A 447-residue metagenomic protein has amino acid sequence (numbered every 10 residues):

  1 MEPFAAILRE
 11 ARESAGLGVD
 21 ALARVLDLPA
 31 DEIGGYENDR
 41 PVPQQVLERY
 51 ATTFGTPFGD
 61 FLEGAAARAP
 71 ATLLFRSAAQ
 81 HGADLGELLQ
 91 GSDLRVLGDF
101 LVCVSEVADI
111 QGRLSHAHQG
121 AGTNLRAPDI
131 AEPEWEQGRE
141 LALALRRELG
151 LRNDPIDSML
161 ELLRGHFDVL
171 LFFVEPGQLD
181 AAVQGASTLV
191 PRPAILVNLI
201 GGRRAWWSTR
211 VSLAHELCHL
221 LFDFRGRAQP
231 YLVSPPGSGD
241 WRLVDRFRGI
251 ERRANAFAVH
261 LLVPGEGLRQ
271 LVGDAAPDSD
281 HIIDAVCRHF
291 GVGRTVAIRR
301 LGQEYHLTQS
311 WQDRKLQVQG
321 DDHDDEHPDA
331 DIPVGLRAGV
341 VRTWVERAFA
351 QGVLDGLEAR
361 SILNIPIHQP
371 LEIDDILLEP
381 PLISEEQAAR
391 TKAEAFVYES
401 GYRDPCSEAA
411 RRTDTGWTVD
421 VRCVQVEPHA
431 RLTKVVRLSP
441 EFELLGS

Functional and structural regions predicted by a protein language model:
M1-A395: Short juxta-domain linker segments that transition from a proline/glycine-rich, charged coil into a short amphipathic
V107-I110, S400, R422: Compositionally biased, intrinsically disordered low-complexity segments
L163-G165, S187-L189, P381, S400-Y402 (+3 more regions): A generic structural signal for short, solvent-exposed coil/turn residues that cap or connect secondary-structure
F172-G177, E394-R403, Q425-H429: Short, solvent-exposed secondary-structure boundary motifs
Q178-Q184, G401-E408: Short small/polar-residue motifs
A388-E399, E408-R412, G416: Conserved small-residue-rich
R403-L444: Exposed beta-strand-loop-beta-strand "reactive/processing" segments of non-cytosolic proteins
